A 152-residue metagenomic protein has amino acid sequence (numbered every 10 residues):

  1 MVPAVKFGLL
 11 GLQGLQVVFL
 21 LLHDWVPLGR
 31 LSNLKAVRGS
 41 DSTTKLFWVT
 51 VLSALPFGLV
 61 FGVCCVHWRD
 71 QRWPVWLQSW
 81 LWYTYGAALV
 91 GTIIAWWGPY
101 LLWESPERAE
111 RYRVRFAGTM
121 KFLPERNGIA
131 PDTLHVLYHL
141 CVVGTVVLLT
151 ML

Functional and structural regions predicted by a protein language model:
M1-V17, T133, G144, L148-M151: Cytosolic juxtamembrane helix and N-cap/initiation of the first transmembrane helix
V2-G14, H67-A88: Interfacial segments of alpha-helical transmembrane regions
L15-V51: Hydrophobic transmembrane helix segments
T43-V66, T84-G86: Core segments of alpha-helical transmembrane spans in multipass integral membrane proteins
L52-F57, M120-G144: Hydrophobic alpha-helical transmembrane segments
G58-W73, H139-L152: Alpha-helical transmembrane segments and their membrane-interface junctions in multi-pass membrane proteins
W82-W103: C-terminal halves and exits of single transmembrane alpha-helices
W96-A117: Juxtamembrane non-transmembrane "cap" segments at the membrane-aqueous interface of multi-pass membrane proteins
